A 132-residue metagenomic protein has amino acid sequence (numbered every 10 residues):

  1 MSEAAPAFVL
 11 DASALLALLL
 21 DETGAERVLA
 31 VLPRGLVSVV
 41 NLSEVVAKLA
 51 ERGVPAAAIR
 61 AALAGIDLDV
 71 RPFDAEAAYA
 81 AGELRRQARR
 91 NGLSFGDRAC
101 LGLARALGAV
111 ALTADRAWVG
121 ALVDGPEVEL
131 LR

Functional and structural regions predicted by a protein language model:
M1-A5, L101-R132: Acidic, PIN/NYN-like endoribonuclease modules and their adjacent C-terminal/linker elements
M1-V37, L49-A61: Short, well-structured N-terminal submotif of metal-dependent ribonuclease cores
L10, V37, P72, F95-R98 (+1 more regions): Short beta-strand scaffold positions
A14-L15, N41, A77, A99-C100 (+1 more regions): Alpha-helix capping/helix-boundary segments
A25, L42, A56, A78-A81: A general structural signal for well-ordered alpha-helical segments in protein cores
R34-V37, I66-D69, V110: Short loop->beta-strand "edge-of-pocket" segments that line small-molecule binding or catalytic clefts across diverse
D67-A88: Acidic catalytic patch
